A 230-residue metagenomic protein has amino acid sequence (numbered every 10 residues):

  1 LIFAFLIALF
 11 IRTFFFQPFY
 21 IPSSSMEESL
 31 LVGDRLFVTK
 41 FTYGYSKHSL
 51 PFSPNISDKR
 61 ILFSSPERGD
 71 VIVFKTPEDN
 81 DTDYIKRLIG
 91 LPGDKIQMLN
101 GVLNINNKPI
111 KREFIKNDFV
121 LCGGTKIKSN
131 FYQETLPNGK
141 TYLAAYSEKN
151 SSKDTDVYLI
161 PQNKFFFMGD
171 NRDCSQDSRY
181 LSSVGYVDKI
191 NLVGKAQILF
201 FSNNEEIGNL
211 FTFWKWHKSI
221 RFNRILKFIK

Functional and structural regions predicted by a protein language model:
L1-F14: Hydrophobic membrane-insertion alpha-helices, especially the h-region of bacterial N-terminal signal peptides
P18-F19, D34: Secondary-structure boundary/capping signal
F19-S29: N-terminal signal-anchor transmembrane helix
E28, V32-K230: Soluble "head" domains of membrane/secretory-pathway proteins
